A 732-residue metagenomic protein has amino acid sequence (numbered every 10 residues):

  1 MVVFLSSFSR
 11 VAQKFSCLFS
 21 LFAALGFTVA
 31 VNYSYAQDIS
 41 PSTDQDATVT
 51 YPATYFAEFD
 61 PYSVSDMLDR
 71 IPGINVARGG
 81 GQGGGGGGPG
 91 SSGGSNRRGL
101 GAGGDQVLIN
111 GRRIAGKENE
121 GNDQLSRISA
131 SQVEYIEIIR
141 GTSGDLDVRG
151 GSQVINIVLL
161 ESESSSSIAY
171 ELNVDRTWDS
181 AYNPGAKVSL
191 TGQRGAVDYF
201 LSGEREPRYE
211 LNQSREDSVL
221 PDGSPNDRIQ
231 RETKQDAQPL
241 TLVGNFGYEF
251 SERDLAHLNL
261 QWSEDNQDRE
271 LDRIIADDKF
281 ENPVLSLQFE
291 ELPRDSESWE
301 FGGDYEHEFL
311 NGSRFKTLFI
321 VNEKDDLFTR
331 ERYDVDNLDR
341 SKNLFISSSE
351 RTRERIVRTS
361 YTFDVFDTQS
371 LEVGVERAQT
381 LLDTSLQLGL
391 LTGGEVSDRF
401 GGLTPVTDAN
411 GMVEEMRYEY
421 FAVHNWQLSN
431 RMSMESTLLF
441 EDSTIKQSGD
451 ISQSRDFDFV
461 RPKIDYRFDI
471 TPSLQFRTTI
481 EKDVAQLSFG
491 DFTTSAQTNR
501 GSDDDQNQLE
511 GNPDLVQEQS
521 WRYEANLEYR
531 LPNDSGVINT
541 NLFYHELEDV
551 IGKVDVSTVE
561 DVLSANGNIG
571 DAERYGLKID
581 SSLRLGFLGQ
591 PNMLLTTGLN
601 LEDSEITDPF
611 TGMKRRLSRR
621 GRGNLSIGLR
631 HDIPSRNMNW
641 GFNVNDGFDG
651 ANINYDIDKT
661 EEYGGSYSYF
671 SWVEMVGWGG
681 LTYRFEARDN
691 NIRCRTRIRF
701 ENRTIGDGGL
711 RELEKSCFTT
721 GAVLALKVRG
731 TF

Functional and structural regions predicted by a protein language model:
F4, F648-A651, W672-F732: C-terminal beta-signal and adjacent terminal beta-strands/loops of Gram-negative outer-membrane beta-barrel proteins
I39-S42, S65-K117: Extracytoplasmic beta-strand/coil segments of soluble accessory domains associated with Gram-negative outer-membrane
V64-M67, G93-R97, V107-L108, Q124 (+2 more regions): N-terminal periplasmic accessory domains that precede and gate Gram-negative outer-membrane beta-barrel machines
R112-R140, V188: Short acidic/polar hinge/loop motifs at secondary-structure boundaries that mediate gating or recognition
W178-Q213, S224-L271, L292-G312, I464: Transmembrane beta-barrel wall of Gram-negative outer-membrane proteins
V243-D265, E290-G449, D469, T540 (+2 more regions): Face-selective signature of the C-terminal outer-membrane beta-barrel domain
E290-S298, E350, G411-V413, V484-N539 (+3 more regions): Outer-membrane beta-barrel signature, preferentially recognizing the C-terminal barrel domain of Gram-negative
F543-E546, A565-G650: Gram-negative outer-membrane beta-barrel transporters
